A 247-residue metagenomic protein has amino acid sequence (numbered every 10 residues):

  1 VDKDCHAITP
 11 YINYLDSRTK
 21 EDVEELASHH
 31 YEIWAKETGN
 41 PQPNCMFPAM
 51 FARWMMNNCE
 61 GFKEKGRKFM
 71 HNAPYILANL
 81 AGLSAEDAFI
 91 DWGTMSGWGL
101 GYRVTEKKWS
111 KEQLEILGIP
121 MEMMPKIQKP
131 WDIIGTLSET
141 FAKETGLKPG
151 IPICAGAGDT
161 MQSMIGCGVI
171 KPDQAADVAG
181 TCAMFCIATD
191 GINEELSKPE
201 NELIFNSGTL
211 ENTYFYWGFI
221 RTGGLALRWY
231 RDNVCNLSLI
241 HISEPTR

Functional and structural regions predicted by a protein language model:
V1-K3, A7-L26, G66, M70-S110 (+1 more regions): Glycine-rich phosphate-binding loop of actin/hexokinase-like ATP-binding domains
P10, P125, P152, E244-P245: Proline-centered helix-kink/hinge sites
Y14, H29, N44, W54 (+2 more regions): Tryptophan-centric aromatic hotspots in well-structured domains and transmembrane helices
E32: A short beta-strand-loop micro-motif that forms or neighbors metal/cofactor- and ligand-binding patches at active-site
A35-G158: Gly/Ser/Thr-rich active-site cleft segment
T145, T181, T246: Ser/Thr-centric signal marking residues that sit in or immediately flank functional binding/regulatory motifs
S238-T246: Residue-level detector of conserved catalytic or cofactor/ligand-binding positions in enzyme active sites
